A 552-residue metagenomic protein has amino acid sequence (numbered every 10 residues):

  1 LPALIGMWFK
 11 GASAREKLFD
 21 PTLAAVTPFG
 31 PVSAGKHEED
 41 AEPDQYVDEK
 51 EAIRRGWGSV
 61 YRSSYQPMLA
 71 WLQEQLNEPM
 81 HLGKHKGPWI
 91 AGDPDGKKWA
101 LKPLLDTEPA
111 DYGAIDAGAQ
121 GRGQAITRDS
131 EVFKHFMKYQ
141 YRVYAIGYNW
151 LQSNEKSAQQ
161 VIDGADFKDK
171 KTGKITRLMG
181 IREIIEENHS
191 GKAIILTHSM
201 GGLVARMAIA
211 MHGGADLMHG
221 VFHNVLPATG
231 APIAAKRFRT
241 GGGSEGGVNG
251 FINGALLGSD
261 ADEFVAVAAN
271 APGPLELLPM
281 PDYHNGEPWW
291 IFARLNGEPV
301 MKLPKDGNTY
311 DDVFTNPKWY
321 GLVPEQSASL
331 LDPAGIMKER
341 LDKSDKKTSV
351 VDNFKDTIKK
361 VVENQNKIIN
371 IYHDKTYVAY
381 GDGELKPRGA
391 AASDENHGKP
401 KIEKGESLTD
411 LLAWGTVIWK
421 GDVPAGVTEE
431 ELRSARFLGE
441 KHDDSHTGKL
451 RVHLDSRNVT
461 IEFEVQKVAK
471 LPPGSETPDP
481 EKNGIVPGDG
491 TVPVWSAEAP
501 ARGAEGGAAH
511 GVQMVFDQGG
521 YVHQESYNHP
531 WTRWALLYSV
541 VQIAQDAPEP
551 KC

Functional and structural regions predicted by a protein language model:
L1-L196, M200-G258, N285-W289, D410-L411 (+6 more regions): N-terminal non-catalytic accessory region
D116-S130, V161-E187, P317-W319, S327-N370: A Trp-anchored, charged/polar loop motif used as the substrate-binding/catalytic surface of acyl/ester-handling
G220-H223, P227-T348: Extended catalytic-interface subdomain
P324-C552: C-terminal subdomain of alpha/beta-hydrolase-fold enzymes, centered on the catalytic histidine and its supporting
